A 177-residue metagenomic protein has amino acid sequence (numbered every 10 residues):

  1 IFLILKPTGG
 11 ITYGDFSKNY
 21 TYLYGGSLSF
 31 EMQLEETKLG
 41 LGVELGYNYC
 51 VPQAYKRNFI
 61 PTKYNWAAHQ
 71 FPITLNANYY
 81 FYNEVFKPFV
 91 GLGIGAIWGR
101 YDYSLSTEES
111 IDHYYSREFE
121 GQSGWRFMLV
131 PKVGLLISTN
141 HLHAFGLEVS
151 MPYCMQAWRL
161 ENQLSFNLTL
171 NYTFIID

Functional and structural regions predicted by a protein language model:
I1-G40, W158, S165-D177: Short glycine/proline- and aromatic-enriched beta-strand/turn motifs that initiate or cap beta-hairpins
L3-P7, L39-V43, F71-I73, P88-I94 (+3 more regions): Transmembrane beta-strands of outer-membrane beta-barrel proteins
I4-I11, V51-F59, E108-Y115, G146-Y153: Flexible, solvent-exposed coil segments and beta strand-coil junctions, predominantly the extracellular/periplasmic
Y13-F16, N58-N65, Y114-G121, C154-R159: Extracellular loop and loop/strand-boundary signature of outer-membrane beta-barrel proteins
Y20-G26, A67-I73, F86, S123-L129 (+1 more regions): Residues that define the transmembrane beta-barrel architecture of outer-membrane proteins
S29-I111, T139-H141, F174-D177: Gram-negative (and chloroplast) outer-membrane scaffold detector with strong preference for beta-barrel transmembrane
C50, A54, L129, G134-D177: Predominantly the C-terminal beta-signal and adjacent terminal strand-loop region of outer-membrane beta-barrel
G99-S150: A charged, solvent-exposed segment within the mature domains of Sec-exported extracytoplasmic proteins
